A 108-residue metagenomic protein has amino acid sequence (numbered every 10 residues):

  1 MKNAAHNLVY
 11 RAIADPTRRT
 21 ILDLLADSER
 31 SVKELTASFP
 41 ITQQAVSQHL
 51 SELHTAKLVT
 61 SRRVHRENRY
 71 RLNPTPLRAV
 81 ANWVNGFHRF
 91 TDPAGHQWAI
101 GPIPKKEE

Functional and structural regions predicted by a protein language model:
K2-Q44, V64-R78: N-terminal helix-turn-helix DNA-binding core of bacterial DNA-binding proteins
L50-S51: Short, hydrophobic-biased segments on the C-terminal half of alpha helices that form "recognition helices"
K57: Glycine-centered, phosphate/nucleic-acid-interacting loop/turn motifs that mediate DNA/RNA or nucleotide
S61: Short beta-strand "wing" residues that participate in macromolecule-binding interfaces
N82, H88-E108: Vicinal oxygen chelate
